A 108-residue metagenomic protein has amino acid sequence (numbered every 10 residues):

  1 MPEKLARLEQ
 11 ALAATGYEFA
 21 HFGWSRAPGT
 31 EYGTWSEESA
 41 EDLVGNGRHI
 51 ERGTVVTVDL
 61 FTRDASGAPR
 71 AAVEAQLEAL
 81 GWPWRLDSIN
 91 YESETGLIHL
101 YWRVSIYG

Functional and structural regions predicted by a protein language model:
M1-V44, A65: Small/polar-rich, solvent-exposed N-terminal microdomains that initiate assembly or binding
S25-T30, V58-E74: Short secondary-structure transition/capping segments
R26, H49, Y91-T95: Sterically constrained small-residue positions within well-ordered secondary structures of folded domains
E37, R52-V56, P83: Generic signal for short, ordered secondary-structure residues within or immediately flanking folded domains
G45-E51: Short, flexible, solvent-exposed loop/turn segments with mixed acidic/basic and small polar residues
R52-D64, L97-Y107: Oligomerization/assembly interface segments of phage tail-like spikes and tubes
A71-G108: Acidic-leaning, charged glycine-interspersed low-complexity segments
